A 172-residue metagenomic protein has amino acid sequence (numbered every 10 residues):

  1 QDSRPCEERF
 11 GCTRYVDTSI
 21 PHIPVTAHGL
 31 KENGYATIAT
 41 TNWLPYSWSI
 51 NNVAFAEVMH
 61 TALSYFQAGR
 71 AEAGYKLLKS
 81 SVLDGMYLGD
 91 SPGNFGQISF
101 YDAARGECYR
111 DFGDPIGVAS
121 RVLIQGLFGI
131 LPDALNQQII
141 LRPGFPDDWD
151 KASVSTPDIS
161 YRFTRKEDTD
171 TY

Functional and structural regions predicted by a protein language model:
Q1-V122, G126-P132: Active-site core of glycosidic bond-cleaving carbohydrate-active enzymes
Y101-R105, P146-K151: Short amphipathic alpha-helical patches
L135-Q138: Carbohydrate-binding surfaces of carbohydrate-active enzymes
D148-Y172: Carbohydrate-binding surface patches
